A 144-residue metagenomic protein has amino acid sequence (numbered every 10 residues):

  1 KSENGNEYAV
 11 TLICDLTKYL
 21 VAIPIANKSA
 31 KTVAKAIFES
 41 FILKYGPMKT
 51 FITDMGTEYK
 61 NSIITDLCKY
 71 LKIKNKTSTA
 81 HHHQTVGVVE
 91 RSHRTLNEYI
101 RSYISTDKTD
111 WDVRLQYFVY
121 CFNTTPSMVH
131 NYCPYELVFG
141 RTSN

Functional and structural regions predicted by a protein language model:
K1-E98, G140-N144: Retroviral integrase
S40, K44, S102-Y103, C121 (+1 more regions): Short alpha-helical functional segments enriched in proximate histidine and acidic residues
D66, T109-N144: Charged, gly/pro-enriched flexible loop segments at helix/strand junctions
I100-W111: Short, solvent-exposed helix-loop connector elements
